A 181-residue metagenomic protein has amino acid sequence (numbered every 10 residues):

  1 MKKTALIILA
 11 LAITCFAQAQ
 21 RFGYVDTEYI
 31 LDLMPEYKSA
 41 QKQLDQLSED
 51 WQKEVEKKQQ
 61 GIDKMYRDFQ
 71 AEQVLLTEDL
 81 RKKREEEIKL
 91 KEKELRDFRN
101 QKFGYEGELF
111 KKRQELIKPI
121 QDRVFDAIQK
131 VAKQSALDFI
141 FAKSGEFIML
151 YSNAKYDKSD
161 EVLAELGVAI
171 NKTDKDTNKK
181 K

Functional and structural regions predicted by a protein language model:
T4-F16: Sec-dependent N-terminal signal peptides
Q20-K181: Amphipathic, charged alpha-helical segments and their helix-to-coil junctions in extracytoplasmic/peripheral assemblies
